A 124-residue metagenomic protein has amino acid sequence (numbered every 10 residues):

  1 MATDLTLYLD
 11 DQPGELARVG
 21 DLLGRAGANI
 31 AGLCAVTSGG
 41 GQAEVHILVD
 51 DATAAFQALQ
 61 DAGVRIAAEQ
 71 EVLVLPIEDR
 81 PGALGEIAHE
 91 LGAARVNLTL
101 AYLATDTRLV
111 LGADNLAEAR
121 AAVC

Functional and structural regions predicted by a protein language model:
M1-C124: A conserved regulatory-domain signal marking ACT and ACT-like small-molecule sensing domains and adjacent regulatory
